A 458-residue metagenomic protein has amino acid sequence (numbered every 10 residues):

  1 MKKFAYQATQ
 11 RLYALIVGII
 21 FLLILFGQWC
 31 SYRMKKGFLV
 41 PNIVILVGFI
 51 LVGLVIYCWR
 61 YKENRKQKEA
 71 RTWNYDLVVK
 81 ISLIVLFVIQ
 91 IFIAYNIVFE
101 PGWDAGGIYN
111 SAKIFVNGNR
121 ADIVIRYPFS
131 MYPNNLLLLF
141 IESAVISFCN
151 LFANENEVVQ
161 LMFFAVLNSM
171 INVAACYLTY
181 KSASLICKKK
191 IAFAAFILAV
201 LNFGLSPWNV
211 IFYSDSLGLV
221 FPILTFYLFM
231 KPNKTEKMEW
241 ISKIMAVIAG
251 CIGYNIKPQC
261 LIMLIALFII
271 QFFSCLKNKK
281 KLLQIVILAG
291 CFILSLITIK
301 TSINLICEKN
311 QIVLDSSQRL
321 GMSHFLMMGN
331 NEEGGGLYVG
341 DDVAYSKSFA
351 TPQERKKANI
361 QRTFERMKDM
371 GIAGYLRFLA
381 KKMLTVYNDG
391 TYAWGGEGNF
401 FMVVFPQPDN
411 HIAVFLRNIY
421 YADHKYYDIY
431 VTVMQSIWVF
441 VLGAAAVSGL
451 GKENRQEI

Functional and structural regions predicted by a protein language model:
M1-I91, L283-I293: Start-transfer (signal-anchor) and selected internal transmembrane alpha helices of multi-pass inner/ER membrane
F21, R33-G48, F163, L167 (+1 more regions): Membrane-interface anchor segments at the N-terminal boundary of transmembrane helices in multi-pass membrane enzymes
L86-F87, N168, A195-F203, G250-Y254: Short helix- or helix-capping micro-motifs that position conserved polar/aromatic residues at function-defining sites
N110-K113, Y127-E155: Short hydrophobic/aromatic helix or loop-helix immediately within or flanking a transmembrane segment in polytopic
A121-D122, L305-H411: Membrane-proximal stem/loop segments at transmembrane-domain junctions that anchor or position
F163-I186, L224, A444-G451: Transmembrane-helix motifs of polytopic, lipid-linked glycan transferases
T179-L201, R455-E457: Transmembrane-helix signature of polytopic, membrane-embedded enzymes that assemble or transfer cell-envelope glycans
G204-G218, I256: Short acidic/glycine- and proline-prone juxtamembrane loop motifs at membrane-interface regions of multi-pass membrane
